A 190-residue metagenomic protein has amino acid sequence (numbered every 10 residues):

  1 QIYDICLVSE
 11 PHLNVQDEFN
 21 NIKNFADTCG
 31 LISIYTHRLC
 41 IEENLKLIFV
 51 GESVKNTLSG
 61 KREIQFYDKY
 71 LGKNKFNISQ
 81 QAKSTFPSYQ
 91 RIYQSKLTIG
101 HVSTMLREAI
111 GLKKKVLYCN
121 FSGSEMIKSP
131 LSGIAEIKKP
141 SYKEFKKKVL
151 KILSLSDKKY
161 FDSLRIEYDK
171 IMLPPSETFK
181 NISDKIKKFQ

Functional and structural regions predicted by a protein language model:
Q1-C6, S88-L97, I152-S156: Short, surface-exposed amphipathic charged segments that create phosphate/polyanion-binding patches used for binding
Q1-Y67: Conserved catalytic-core segment of nucleotide-activated headgroup transferases in glycan assembly
C6, I48, L97-I99, L117-C119 (+1 more regions): Hydrophobic/aromatic beta-strand patches that form the interior of the parallel beta-sheet core in alpha/beta enzyme
S9, G51, A82, N120 (+1 more regions): Residues at the C-termini of beta-strands that transition into short coil/loop
I34, E144, K148, N181-K185: Alpha-helical elements of Rossmann-like donor-binding domains used by nucleotide-donor carbohydrate transfer enzymes
E52-L112: Donor nucleotide-activated moiety binding/catalytic core segment of transferases that use nucleotide-activated donors
F66-D68, G72-K73, T104-L173: Catalytic binding pocket for nucleotide-activated donors in carbohydrate/polymer assembly enzymes
M172-Q190: C-terminal alpha-helical cap of glycosyltransferases
